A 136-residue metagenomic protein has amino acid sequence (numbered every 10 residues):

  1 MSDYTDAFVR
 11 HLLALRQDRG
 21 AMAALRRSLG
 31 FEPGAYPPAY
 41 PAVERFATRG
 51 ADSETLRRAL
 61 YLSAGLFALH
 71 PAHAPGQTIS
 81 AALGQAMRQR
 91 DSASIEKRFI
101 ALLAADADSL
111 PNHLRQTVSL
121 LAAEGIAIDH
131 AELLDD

Functional and structural regions predicted by a protein language model:
Y4-V9, A14-G65, L69-D136: Basic, alpha-helical nucleic-acid-binding regions used in initiation and control of genome expression
